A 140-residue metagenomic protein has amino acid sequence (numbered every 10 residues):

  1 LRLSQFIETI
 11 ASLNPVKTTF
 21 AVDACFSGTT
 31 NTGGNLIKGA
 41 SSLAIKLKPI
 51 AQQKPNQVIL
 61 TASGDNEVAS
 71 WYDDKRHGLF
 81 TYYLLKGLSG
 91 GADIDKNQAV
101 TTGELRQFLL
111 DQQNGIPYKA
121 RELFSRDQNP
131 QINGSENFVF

Functional and structural regions predicted by a protein language model:
L1-F140: Cysteine endopeptidase catalytic domains of the caspase/legumain-like
